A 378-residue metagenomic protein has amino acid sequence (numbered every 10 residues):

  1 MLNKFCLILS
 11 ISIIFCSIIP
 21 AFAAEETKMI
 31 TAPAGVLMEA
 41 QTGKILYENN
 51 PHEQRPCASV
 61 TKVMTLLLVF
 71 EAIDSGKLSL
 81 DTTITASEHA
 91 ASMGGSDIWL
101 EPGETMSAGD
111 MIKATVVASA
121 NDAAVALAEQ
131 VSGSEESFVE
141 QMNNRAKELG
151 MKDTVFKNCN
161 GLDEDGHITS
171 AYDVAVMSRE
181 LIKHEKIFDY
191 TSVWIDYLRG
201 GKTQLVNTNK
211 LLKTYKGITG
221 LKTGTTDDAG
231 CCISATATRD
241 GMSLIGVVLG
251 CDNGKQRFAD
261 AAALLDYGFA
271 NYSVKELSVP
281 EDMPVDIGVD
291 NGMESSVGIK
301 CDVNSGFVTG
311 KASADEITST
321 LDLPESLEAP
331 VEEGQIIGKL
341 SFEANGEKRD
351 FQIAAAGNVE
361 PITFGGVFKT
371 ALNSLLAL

Functional and structural regions predicted by a protein language model:
L2-A23: Sec-dependent N-terminal signal peptides of Gram-positive bacterial secreted proteins and lipoproteins
L2-N3, C57, A108, F364 (+1 more regions): Structural motif marking the loop-to-transmembrane transition
K4, I14, E26-K28, A237 (+1 more regions): Sterically constrained small-residue positions within well-ordered secondary structures of folded domains
C16-S17, S75, E276-V279: Residues in and immediately flanking transmembrane alpha helices
A21-E185: Active-site-adjacent loops and short helices of periplasmic peptidoglycan-processing enzymes
M151-V155, D163-L378: Domain-terminus/edge residues, biased toward the C-terminal soluble/receptor-binding domains of extracytoplasmic
